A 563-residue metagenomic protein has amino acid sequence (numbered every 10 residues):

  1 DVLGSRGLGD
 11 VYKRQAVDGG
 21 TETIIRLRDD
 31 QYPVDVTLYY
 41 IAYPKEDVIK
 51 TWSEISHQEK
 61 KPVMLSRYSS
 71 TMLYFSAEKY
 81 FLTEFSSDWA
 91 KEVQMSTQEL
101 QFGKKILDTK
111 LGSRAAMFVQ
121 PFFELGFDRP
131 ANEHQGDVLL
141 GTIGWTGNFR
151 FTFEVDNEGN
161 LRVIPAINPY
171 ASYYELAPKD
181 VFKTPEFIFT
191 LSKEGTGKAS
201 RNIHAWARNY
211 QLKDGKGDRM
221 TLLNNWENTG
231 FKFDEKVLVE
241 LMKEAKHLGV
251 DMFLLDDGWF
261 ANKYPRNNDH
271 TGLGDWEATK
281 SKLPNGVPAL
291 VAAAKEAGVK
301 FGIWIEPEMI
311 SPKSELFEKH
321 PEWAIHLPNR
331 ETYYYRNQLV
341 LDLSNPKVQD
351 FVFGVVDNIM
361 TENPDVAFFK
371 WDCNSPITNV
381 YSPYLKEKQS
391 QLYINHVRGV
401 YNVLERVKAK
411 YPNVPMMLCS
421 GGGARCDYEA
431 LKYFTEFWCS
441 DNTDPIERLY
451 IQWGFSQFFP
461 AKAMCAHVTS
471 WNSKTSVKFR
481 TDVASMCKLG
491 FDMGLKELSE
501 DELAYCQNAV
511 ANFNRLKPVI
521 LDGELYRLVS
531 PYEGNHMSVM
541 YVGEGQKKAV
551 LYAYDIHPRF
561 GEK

Functional and structural regions predicted by a protein language model:
V2-L8, Y12: Single conserved hydrophobic/aromatic residue that forms the stacking wall/gate of nucleotide- or nucleobase-binding
V11, V519-D522: Active-site loops and adjacent core secondary-structure elements that bind or stabilize anionic groups
A16-K45, W52, Q58, S70-T71 (+2 more regions): Beta-strand-rich recognition/accessory modules
Y39-V93: Acidic (Asp/Glu-rich), glycine- and aromatic
S53, K179, L223, F253 (+6 more regions): Conserved, mostly hydrophobic/aromatic
P121-L125, E133-Q135, S530-K563: Carbohydrate-binding surface patches
D214-G354, N363, F368: Aromatic-lined carbohydrate-binding/catalytic grooves of carbohydrate-active enzymes
T279-G286, E296, E318-K478, K488-M493 (+2 more regions): Active-site neighborhood of glycoside hydrolase catalytic domains
